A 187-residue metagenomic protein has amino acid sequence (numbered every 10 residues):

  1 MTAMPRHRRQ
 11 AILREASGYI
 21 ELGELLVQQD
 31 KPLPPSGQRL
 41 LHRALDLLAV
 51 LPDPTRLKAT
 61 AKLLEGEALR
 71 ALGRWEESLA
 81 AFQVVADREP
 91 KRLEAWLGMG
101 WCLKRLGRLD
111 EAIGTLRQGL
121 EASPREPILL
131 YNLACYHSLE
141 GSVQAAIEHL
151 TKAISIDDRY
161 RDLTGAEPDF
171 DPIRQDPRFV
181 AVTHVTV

Functional and structural regions predicted by a protein language model:
Q10, D53, T60, E94 (+3 more regions): Start-of-helix register in tetratricopeptide repeats
L64, G98, N132, A166-E167: Canonical tetratricopeptide repeat
